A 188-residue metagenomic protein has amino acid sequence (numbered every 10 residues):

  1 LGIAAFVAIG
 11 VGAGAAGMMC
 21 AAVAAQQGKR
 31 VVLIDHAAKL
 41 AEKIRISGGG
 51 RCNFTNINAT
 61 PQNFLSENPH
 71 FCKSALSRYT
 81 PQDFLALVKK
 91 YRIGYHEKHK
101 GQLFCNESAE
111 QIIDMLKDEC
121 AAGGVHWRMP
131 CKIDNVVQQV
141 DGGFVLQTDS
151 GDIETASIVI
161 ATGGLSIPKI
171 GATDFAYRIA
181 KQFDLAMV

Functional and structural regions predicted by a protein language model:
F6-L33: N-terminal Rossmann-like FAD-binding beta1-loop-alpha1 element of flavoenzymes
G10, G14-A16, K39, G164-S166: Residue-level detector of alpha-helix initiation sites
V11, I46, I160-A161: Redox-cofactor binding/interface segments in oxidoreductases and associated redox assembly factors
A25-G49: Glycine-rich FAD pyrophosphate-binding loop
G49-H99: Glycine-rich active-site loop/strand segments that organize a redox cofactor
C72-T80, H99-D118, L165-A172: Short beta-strand to alpha-helix junction loop
V88, L116, A180: Residue-level signal for inorganic ion chemistry
A122-V188: Predominantly flavin-linked oxidoreductase catalytic cores and closely associated redox partners
